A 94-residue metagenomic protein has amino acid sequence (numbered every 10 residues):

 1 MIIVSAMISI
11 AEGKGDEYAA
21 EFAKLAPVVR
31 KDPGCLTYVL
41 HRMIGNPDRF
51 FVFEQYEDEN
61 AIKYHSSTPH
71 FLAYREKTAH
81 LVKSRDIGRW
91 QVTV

Functional and structural regions predicted by a protein language model:
I2, V39-D48, R75-V94: Glycine-rich beta-strand-turn "strand-cap" elements at beta-sheet edges
I2-L36: N-terminal first-folded block
I2-S9, V39-S66: Short, well-ordered beta-strand segments in beta-rich or mixed alpha/beta enzyme and ligand-binding folds
I10-E12, D58, Q91-V94: Non-catalytic surface loops within mature trypsin-like serine protease
K24-T37, Q55-G88: An amphipathic, aromatic/His-enriched active-site/gating alpha helix that lines ligand/cofactor pockets
